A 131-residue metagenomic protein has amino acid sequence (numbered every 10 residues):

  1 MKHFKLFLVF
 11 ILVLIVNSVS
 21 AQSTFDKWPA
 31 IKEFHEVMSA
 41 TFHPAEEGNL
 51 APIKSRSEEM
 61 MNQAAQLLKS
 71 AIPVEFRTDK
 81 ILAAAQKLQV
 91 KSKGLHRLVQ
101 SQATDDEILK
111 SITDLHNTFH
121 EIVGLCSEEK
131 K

Functional and structural regions predicted by a protein language model:
M1-T24: Bacterial Sec-dependent N-terminal signal peptides
A21-E58, E128-K131: Immediate post-signal-peptide N-terminus of mature secreted/exported proteins
E33, V37-A40, P52-S55, E59-N62 (+5 more regions): Charged, amphipathic alpha-helical oligomerization/scaffolding segments
S39-E46, K69-I72, K93, R97-Q100: A broad detector of the eukaryotic-type serine/threonine protein kinase catalytic domain
A64-L82, S101: Short, solvent-exposed, charged loop/turn and helix-capping segments that join or cap alpha-helices on peripheral
D79-K131: Surface-exposed, polar helix/loop patches in the mature regions of secreted/periplasmic/lumenal proteins that form
